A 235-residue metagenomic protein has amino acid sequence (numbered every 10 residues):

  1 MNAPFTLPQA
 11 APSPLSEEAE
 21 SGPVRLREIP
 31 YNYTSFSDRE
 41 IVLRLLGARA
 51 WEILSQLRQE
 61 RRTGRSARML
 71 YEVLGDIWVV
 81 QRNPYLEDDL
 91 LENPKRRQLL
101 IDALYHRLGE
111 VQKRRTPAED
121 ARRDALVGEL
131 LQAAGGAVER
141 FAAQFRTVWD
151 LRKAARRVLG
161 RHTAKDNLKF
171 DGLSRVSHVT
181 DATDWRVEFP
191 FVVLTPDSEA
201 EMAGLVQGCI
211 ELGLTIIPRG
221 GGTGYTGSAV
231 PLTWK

Functional and structural regions predicted by a protein language model:
M1-R219, G224-K235: Noncatalytic alpha-helical scaffold of FAD-dependent oxidoreductases
